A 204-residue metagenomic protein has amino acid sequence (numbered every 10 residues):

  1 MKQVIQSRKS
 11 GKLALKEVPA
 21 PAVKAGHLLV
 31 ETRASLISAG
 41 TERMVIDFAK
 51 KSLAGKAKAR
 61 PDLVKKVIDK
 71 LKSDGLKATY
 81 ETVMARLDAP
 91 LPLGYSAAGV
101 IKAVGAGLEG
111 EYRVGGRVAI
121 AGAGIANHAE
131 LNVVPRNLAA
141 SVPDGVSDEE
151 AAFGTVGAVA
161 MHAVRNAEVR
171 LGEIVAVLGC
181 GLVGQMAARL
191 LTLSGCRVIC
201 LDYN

Functional and structural regions predicted by a protein language model:
M1-A89: Short N-terminal strand-loop motif that marks the start of NAD(P)H/FAD-dependent oxidoreductase cofactor-binding domains
V30, I120-A121, V177: A generic structural signal for residues embedded in beta-strands
E31, G99-V100, R197-I199: Residues located in well-ordered beta-strands
R33, R113-R117, E173: Structural motif
A78-L87, L91, S96-A123: A glycine-/small-residue-rich N-terminal strand-loop-strand element that serves as the cofactor-binding glycine loop
L93-Y95, E111-V114, H128, L138 (+2 more regions): A glycine-rich, Thr/Ser-enriched phosphate-binding loop motif common to dinucleotide/cofactor-binding enzymes
G122-R136: A structural motif shared across PLP-dependent enzymes of the aminotransferase-like
E150-N204: Mid-domain Rossmann-like dinucleotide-binding core that forms the NAD(H)/NADP(H) cofactor-binding site
